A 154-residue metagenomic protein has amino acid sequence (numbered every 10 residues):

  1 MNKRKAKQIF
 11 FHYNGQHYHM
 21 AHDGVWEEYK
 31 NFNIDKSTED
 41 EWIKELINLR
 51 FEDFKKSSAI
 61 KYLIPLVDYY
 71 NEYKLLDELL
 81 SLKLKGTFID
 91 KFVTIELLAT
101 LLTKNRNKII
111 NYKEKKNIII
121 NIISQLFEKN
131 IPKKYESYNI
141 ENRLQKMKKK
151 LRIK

Functional and structural regions predicted by a protein language model:
M1-Y62, V67-Y70, L102, R106 (+1 more regions): Extended repeat-based scaffolds of very large eukaryotic assembly and lipid-transport proteins
E72-K154: Extended alpha-helical scaffolding segments
